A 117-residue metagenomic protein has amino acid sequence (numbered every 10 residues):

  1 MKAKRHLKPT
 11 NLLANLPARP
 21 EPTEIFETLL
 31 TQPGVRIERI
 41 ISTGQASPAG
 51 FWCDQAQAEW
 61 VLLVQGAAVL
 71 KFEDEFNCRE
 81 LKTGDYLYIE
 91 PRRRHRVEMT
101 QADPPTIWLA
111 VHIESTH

Functional and structural regions predicted by a protein language model:
M1-W52: A short, N-terminal "cap"/entry segment at the start of jelly-roll beta-barrel domains of the cupin/DSBH fold
G34, E75, A102-P104: Short strand-connecting beta-turns/loops that link adjacent beta-strands
R36, V69-K71, R96, I107: General beta-strand recognition
C53-Q55, W60-T83: A short beta-strand-loop-beta hairpin characteristic of the jelly-roll/cupin
V69, N77, Y86-L87, P91-V97: Histidine-centered metal-chelating micro-motifs
K82, P91-H117: Ligand-binding loop in jelly-roll beta-barrel domains
